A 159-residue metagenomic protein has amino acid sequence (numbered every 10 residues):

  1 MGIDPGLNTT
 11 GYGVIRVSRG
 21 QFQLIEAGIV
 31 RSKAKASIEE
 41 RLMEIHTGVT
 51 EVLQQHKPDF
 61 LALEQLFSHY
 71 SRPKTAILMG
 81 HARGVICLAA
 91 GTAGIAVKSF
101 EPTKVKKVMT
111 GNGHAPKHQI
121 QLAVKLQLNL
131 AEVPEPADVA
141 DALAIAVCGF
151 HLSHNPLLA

Functional and structural regions predicted by a protein language model:
M1-A159: Phosphate- and other anionic-substrate recognition elements at nucleic-acid/protein interfaces
